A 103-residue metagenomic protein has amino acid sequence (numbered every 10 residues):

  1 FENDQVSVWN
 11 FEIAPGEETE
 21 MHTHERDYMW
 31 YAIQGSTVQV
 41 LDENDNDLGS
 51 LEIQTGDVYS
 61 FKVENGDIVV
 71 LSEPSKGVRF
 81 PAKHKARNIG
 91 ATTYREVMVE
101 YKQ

Functional and structural regions predicted by a protein language model:
F1-M21, R26-I33, E96-V99: A short glycine-rich, His/Asp/Glu-containing loop-to-beta-strand
E2, N44-G77: Short acidic-glycine-tyrosine-enriched beta hairpin
H22-E25, K76, H84: His-enriched metal-coordination microenvironments in redox/metal-binding proteins
H24-N44, T55-D57, E64: Glycine- and acidic-residue-biased ligand/ion/polar-headgroup-sensing regions
G66, Y101-Q103: Glyoxalase I/VOC metalloenzyme domain signal
K83, T93: Extracellular/periplasmic metallocenter environments
A86-G90: Asparagine-centered strand-capping/turn motif at beta-strand->loop junctions
